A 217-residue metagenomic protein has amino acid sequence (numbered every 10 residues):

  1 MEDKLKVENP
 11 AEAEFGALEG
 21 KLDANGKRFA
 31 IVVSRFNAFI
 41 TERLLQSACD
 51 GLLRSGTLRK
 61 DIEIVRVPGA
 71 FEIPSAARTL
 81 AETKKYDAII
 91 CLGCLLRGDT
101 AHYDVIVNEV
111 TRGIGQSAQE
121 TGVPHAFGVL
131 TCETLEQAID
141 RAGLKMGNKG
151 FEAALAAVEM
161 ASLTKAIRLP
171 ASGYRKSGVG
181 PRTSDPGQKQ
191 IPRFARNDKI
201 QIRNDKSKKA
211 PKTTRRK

Functional and structural regions predicted by a protein language model:
M1, A166-K217: Intrinsic disorder/low-complexity segments
M1-N25: N-terminal amphipathic/basic leader segments beginning at the initiator methionine
A17-P68: Glycine-rich phosphate/diphosphate-binding loop of Rossmann-like nucleotide-binding domains
R35-F36, C94-L95, L130-T134: Short, ordered loop/turn segments at secondary-structure junctions
E72, A76-I114: Glycine-rich phosphate-binding loop
D104-T131: Short, acidic/small-residue loops that bind anionic groups at enzyme active sites
E133-G147: Phosphate-binding/catalytic loops
G147-P170: A charged, well-structured terminal subsegment
